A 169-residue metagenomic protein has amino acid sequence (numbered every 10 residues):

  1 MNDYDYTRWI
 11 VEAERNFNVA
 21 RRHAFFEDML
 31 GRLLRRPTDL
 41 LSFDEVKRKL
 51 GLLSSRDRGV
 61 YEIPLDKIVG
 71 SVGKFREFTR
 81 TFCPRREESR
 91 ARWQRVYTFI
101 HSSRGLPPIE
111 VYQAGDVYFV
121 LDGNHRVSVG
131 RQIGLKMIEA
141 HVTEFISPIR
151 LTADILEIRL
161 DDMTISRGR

Functional and structural regions predicted by a protein language model:
M1-V117, L121-D122, Q132: Short, charged/polar connector segments at secondary-structure boundaries
S103-Y118, N124-L156: A short, basic-hydrophobic beta/loop patch
R150-R169: Charged, amphipathic alpha-helical linkers/stalks
